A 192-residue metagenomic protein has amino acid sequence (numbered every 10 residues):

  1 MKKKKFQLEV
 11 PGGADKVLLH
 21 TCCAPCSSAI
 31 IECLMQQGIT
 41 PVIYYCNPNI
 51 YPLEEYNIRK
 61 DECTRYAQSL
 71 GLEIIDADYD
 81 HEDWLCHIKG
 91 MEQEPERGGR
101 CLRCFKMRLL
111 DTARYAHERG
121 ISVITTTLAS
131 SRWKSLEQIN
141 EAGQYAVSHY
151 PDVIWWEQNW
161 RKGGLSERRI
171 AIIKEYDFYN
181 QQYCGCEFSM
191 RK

Functional and structural regions predicted by a protein language model:
M1-K192: Nucleotide-activated chemistry modules centered on ATP-dependent adenylation/adenylyltransferase
